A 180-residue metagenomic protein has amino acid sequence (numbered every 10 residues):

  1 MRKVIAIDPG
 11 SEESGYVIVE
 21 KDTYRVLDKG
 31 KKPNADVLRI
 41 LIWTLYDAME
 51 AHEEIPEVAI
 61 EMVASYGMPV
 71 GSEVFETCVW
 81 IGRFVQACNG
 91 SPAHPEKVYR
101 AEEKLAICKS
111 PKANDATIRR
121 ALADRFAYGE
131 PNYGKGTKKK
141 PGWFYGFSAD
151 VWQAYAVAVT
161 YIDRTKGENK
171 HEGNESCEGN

Functional and structural regions predicted by a protein language model:
M1-N180: Phosphate- and other anionic-substrate recognition elements at nucleic-acid/protein interfaces
